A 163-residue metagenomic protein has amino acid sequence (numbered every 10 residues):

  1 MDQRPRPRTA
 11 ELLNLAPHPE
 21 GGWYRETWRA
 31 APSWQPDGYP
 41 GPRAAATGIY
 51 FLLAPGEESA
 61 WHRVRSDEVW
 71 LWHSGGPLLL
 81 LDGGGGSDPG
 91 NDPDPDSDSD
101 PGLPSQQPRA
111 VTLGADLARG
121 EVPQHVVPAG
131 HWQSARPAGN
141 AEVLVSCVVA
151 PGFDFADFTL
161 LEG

Functional and structural regions predicted by a protein language model:
M1-D92, D100-H125, W132-R136, N140-E142 (+2 more regions): Non-catalytic, conserved peripheral segments adjacent to functional cores
